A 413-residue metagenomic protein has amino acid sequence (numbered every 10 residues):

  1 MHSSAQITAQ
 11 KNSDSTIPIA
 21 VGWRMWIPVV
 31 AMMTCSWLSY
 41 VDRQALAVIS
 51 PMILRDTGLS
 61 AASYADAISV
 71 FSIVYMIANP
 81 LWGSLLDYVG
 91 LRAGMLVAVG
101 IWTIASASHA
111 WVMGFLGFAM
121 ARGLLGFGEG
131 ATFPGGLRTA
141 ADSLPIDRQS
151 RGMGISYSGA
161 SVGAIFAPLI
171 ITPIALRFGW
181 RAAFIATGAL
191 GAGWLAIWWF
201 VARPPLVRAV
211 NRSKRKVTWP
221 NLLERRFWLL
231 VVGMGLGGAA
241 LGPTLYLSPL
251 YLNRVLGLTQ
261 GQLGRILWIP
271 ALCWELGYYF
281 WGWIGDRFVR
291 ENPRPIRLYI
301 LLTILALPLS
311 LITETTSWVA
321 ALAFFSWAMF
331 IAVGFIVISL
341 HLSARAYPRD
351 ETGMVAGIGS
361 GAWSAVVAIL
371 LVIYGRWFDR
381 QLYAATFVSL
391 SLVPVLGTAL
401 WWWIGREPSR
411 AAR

Functional and structural regions predicted by a protein language model:
D14-V21, P205-V231: Juxtamembrane intracellular "pre-TM" segments in multi-pass secondary transporters
L46-A47, R226-A271, E275-Y279, I336: Extracytoplasmic gate region of multi-pass secondary transporters
G58, G90, W111-G117, P145 (+1 more regions): Helix-breaking motifs and short loop linkers at transmembrane-helix boundaries and internal kinks in secondary membrane
I77-M113: Conserved MFS/SLC helix-loop-helix module at the cytosolic interface between two early adjacent transmembrane helices
A121-A160: Cytoplasmic helix-loop-helix junction between adjacent transmembrane helices in 12-TM secondary transporters
S156-F200: Helix-loop-helix hairpin linking two adjacent transmembrane segments in secondary transporters
P293-I338: C-terminal transmembrane helical hairpin of 12-TM major facilitator-type secondary transporters
A346-R380: A late C-terminal transmembrane helix in Major Facilitator Superfamily
